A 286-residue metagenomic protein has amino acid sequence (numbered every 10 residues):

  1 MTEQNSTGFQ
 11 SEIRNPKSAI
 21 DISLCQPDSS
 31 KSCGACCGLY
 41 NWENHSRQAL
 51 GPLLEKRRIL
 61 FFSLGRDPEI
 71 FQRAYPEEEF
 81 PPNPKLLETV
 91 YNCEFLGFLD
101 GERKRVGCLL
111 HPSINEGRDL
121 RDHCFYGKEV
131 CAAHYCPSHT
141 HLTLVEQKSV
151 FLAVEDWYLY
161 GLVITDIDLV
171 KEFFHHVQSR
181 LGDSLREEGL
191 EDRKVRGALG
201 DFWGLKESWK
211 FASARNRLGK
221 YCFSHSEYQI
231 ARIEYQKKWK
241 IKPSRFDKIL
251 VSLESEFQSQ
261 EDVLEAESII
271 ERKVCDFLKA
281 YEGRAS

Functional and structural regions predicted by a protein language model:
M1-N5, F9-I22: Short, basic, low-complexity termini and linkers enriched in Ser/Thr/Gly/Pro that act as targeting/leader peptides
A19-C36, N41-E43, E69, A74-S286: Short loop/turn segments that flank or connect secondary-structure elements
P27-D28, L39-L60: An N-terminal structural lobe/cap that precedes and organizes the functional/catalytic core across diverse proteins
L54-A74: Intrinsically disordered, low-complexity acidic/polar tracts
